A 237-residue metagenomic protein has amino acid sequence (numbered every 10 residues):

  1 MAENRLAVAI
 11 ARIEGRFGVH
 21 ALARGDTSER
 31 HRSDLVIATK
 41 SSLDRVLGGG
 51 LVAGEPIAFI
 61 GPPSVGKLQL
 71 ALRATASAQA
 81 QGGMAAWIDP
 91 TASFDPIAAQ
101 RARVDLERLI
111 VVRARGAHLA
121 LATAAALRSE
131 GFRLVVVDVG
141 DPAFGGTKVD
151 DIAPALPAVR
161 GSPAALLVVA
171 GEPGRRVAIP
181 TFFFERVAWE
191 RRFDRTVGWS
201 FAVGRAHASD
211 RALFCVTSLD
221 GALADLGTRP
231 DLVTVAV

Functional and structural regions predicted by a protein language model:
M1-S64, L68-W87, R229, T234-V237: Detector for small/aliphatic-rich hydrophobic stretches
E3, A7, K40, A53 (+4 more regions): Amphipathic alpha-helical transducer elements in NTP-driven molecular machines
G15-G18, F132, R160, A164: Non-catalytic alpha-helical coupling and interface elements of nucleotide-dependent molecular machines and regulators
R30, A117-L119, E190-R192: A short acidic, often aromatic-flanked loop/helix-cap motif at beta-alpha or helix-coil junctions that lines enzyme
I57-F59, A86-I88, I110-V112, L167 (+1 more regions): Hydrophobic/aromatic beta-strand patches that form the interior of the parallel beta-sheet core in alpha/beta enzyme
I60-P63, P90, V139-D141, A170: Structural motif
R73, Q81-D150, P157: Conserved inter-motif catalytic segment of the P-loop NTP-binding fold
P157-V237: Phosphate-binding/switch region of NTP-binding enzymes
